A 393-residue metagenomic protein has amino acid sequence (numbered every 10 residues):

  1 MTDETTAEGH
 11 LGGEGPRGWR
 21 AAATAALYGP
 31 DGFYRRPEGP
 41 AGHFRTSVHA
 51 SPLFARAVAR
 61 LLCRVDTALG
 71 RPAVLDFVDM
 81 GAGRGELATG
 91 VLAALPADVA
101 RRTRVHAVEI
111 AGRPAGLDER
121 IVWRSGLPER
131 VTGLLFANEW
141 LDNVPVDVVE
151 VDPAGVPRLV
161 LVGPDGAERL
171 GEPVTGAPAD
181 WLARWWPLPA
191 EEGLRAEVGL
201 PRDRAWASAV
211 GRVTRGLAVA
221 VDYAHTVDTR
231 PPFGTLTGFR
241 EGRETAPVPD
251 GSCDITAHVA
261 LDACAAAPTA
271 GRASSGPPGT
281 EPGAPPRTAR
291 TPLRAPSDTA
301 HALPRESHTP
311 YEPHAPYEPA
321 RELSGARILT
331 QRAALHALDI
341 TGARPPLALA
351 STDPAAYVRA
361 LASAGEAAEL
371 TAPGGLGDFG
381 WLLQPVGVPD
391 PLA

Functional and structural regions predicted by a protein language model:
M1-V131, V149, A333-H336, P346-A348 (+1 more regions): Rossmann-like AdoMet
R20, N143, V227-R230: Short, solvent-exposed beta-strand-terminating loops
G90-V91, N143, T235, A263: Alpha-helical scaffold elements adjacent to nucleotide-binding pockets in ATP/GTP-utilizing enzyme cores
I110, A137-N138, Y223, Q384: Residues immediately flanking
R130-E150, A196, L200, R204 (+2 more regions): A short SAM/SAH-binding and catalytic strip from SAM-dependent methyltransferases
L134-W186, F233-E241: A mobile, often basic/glycine-rich helix-loop segment that functions as the active-site lid/recognition loop
D180-P292, P296-A393: Long, Lys/Arg- and hydrophobic-enriched amphipathic alpha-helices
